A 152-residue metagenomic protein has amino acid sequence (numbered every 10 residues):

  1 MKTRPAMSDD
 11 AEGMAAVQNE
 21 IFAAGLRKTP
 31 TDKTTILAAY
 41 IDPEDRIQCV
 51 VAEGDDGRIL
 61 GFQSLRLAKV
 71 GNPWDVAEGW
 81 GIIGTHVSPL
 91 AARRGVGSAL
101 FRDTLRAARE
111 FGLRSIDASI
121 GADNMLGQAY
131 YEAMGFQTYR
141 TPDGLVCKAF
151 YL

Functional and structural regions predicted by a protein language model:
K2-A16, R27, R140: A short beta-loop-alpha structural element at the N-terminal edge of CoA-dependent acyl/N-acetyltransferase catalytic
S8, I21-L90, Y139: Acetyl-CoA-dependent GNAT
D9-G13, I59, M125-L126: Short alpha-helical
G13-V17, T35, A99, D103: Alpha-helical elements of Rossmann-like donor-binding domains used by nucleotide-donor carbohydrate transfer enzymes
V17-E20, A133: Residues within well-ordered alpha-helical secondary structure of globular protein domains
E78-G81, D117, G121-Q128, E132-L152: C-terminal "cap" of GNAT-fold acetyltransferases
G84-V87, R93-R106, A129-A133: Conserved acetyl-CoA-binding loop-helix of GNAT-fold acetyltransferases
A108-I120: Conserved GNAT acetyl-CoA-binding A-motif
